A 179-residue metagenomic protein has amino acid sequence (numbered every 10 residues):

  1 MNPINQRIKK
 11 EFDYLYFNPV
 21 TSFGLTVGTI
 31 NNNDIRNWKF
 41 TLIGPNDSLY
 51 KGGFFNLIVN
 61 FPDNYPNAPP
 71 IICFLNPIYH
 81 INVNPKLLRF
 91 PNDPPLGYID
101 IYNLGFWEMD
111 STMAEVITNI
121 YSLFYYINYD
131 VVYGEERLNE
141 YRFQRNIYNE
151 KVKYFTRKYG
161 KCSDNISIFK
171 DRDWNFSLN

Functional and structural regions predicted by a protein language model:
M1-N31, I35: N-terminal leader/pro-regions and domain N-caps
N2-I8, P69-N179: Domain-scale recognition of soluble eukaryotic interaction modules
T29-N32, N46-D47, W107-T112: Conserved, non-catalytic sequence blocks in retroelement Pol enzymes and Pol-derived host proteins
N33-N37, G52-F54: A general secondary-structure signal for short beta-strands and their flanking turns/coil in non-transmembrane regions
P45-G52, N64: Short, cysteine-centered beta-strand-loop-beta hairpins and adjacent loop/turn segments enriched in charged/polar
N60-P69: Proline-anchored loop/turn motifs at beta-strand termini and strand-loop-strand connectors
